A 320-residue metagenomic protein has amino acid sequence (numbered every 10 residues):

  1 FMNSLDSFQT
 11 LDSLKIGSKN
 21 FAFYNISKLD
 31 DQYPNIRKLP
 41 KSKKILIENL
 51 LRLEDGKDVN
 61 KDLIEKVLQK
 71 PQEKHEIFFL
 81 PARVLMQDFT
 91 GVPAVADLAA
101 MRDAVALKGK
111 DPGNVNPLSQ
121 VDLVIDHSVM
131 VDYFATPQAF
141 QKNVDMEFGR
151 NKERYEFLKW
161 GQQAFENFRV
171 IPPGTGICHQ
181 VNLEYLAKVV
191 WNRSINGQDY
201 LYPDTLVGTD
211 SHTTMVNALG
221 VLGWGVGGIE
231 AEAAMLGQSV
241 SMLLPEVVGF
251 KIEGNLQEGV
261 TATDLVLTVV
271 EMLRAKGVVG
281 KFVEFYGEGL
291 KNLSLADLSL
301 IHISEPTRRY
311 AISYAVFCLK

Functional and structural regions predicted by a protein language model:
M2-R83, A94, D122: Acidic/polar, glycine-rich intrinsically disordered N-terminal extensions of enzymes
D55-L256, V260-E271, K281: Long, structured ligand/cofactor-binding scaffold of large enzymes
M86-G91, F285-L293: Conserved short loop/turn motifs at secondary-structure junctions
Y133-T136, N292-L300: Short glycine/threonine-rich loop-to-helix capping motif typified by GTGT followed within a few residues by an Asp-Pro
R274-A275: Acidic-enriched catalytic cores of C-N bond-cleaving enzymes acting on peptides and small amides
I301-T307, A311: Conserved small/polar residues in nucleotide/adenosyl-binding loops
R309-K320: Single conserved hydrophobic/aromatic residue that forms the stacking wall/gate of nucleotide- or nucleobase-binding
